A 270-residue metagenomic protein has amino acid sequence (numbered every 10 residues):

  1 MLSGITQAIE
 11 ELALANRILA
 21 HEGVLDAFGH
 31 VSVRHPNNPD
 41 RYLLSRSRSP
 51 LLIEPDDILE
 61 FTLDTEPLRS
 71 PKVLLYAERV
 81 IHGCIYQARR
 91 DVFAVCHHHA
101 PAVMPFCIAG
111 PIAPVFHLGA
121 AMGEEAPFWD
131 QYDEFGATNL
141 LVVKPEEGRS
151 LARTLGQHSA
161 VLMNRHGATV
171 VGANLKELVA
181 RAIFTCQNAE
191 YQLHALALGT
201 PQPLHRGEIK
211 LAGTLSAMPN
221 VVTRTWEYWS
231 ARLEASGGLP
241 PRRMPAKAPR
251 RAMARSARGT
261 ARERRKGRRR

Functional and structural regions predicted by a protein language model:
M1-R270: Glycine-rich flexible loops
